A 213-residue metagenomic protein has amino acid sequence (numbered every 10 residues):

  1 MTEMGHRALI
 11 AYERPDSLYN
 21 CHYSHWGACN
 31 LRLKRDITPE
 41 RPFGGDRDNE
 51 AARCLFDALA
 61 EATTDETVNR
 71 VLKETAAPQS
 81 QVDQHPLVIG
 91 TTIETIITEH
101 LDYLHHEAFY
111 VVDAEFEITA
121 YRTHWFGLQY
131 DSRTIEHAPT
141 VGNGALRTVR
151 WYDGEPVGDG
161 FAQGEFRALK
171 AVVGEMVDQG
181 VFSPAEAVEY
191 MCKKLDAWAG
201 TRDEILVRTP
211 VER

Functional and structural regions predicted by a protein language model:
M1-R213: Acidic, polar-rich N-terminal leader regions of halophilic archaeal proteins
